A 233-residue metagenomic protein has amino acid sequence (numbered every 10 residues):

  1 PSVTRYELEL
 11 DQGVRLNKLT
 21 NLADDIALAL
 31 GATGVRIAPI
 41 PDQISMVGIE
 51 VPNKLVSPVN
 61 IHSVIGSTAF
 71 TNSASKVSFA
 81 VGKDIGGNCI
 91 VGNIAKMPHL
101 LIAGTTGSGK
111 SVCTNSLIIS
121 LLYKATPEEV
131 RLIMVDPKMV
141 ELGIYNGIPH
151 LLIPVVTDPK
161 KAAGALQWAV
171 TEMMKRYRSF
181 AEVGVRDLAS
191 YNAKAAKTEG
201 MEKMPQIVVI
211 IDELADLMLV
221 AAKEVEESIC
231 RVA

Functional and structural regions predicted by a protein language model:
P1, E9-I44: Intein modules and their embedded homing endonuclease domains
P1, G13, A23, I44-S78 (+4 more regions): P-loop NTPase motor-domain active sites and their immediate coupling elements
L28, H99, M139-E141, D216-L219: Residues immediately C-terminal
P41, T106-G107: The conserved Walker
A95-P98, L122-K160, G164-Q167: P-loop NTPase switch/communication element
A103: Residues at the beta-strand->loop junction immediately N-terminal to the Walker
K110: Conserved lysine of the Walker
C113, L117: Hydrophobic positions on the alpha1 helix immediately C-terminal to the Walker A/P-loop
